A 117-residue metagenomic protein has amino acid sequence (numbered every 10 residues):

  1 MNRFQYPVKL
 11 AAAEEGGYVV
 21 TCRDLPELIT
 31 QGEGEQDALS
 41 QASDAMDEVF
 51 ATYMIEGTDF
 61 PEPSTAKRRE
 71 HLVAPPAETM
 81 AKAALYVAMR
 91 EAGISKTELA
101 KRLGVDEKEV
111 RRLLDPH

Functional and structural regions predicted by a protein language model:
M1-G16, T21: N-terminal segment of the canonical double-stranded RNA-binding domain
M1-Y6, Q41-P116: Short, charged, surface-exposed hinge/linker loops at domain edges that act as mobile lids or interdomain connectors
E14-E15, T30, I55: Short glycine/serine/threonine-biased micro-segments
V20, A38, L99: Hydrophobic pocket/interface hotspot
C22-L25, S43: ATP/adenylate-binding site constellation spanning eukaryotic-like Ser/Thr protein kinases, ABC-transporter
P26-D37: A short, exposed loop/beta-hairpin motif centered on an aromatic-Gly-Thr core
